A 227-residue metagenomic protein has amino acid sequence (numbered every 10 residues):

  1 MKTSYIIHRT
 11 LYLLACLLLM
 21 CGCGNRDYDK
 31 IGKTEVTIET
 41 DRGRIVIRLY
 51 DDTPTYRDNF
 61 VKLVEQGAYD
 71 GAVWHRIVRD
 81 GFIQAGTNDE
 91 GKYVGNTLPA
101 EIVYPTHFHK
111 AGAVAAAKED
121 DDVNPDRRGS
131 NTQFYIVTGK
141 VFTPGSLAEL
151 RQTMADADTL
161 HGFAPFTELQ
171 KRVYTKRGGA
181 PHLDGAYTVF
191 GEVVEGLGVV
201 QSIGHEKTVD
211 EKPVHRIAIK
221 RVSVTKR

Functional and structural regions predicted by a protein language model:
M1-K2, L19: Helix-centric, low-specificity signal for extended rod-like, repetitive segments
K2-Y12: Bacterial N-terminal signal peptides that target proteins for export
T10-M20: Bacterial N-terminal signal peptides
G22-R227: Cyclophilin-like peptidyl-prolyl cis-trans isomerases
